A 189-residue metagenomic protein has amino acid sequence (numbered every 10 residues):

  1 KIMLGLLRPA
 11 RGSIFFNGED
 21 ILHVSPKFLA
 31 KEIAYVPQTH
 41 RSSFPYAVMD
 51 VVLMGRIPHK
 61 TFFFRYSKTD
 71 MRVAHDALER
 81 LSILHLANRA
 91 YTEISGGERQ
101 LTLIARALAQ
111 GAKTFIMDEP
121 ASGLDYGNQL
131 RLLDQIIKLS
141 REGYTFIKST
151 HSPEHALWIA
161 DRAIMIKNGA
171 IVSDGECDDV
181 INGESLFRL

Functional and structural regions predicted by a protein language model:
L4: Helix-to-loop junction immediately C-terminal to a conserved catalytic motif
G12-E19, L29: Conserved ABC transporter NBD signature motif
L53, K68-L86: Conserved ABC ATPase "signature" region
A90-I94, E98: Conserved ABC ATPase signature
F115-D118: Catalytic Walker B motif of ABC-type/P-loop ATPase nucleotide-binding domains
T150-H151: H-loop/switch region of ABC-family ATPase nucleotide-binding domains
